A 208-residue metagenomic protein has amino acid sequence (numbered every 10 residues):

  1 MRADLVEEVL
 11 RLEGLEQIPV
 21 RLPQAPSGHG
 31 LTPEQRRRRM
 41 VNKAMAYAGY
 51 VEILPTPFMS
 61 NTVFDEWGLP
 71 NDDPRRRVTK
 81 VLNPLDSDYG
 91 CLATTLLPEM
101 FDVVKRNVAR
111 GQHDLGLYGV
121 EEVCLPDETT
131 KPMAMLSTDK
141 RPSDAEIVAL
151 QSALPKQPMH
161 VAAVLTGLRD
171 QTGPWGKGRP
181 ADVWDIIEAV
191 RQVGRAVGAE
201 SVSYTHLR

Functional and structural regions predicted by a protein language model:
M1-R208: Extended beta-strand-rich architecture
